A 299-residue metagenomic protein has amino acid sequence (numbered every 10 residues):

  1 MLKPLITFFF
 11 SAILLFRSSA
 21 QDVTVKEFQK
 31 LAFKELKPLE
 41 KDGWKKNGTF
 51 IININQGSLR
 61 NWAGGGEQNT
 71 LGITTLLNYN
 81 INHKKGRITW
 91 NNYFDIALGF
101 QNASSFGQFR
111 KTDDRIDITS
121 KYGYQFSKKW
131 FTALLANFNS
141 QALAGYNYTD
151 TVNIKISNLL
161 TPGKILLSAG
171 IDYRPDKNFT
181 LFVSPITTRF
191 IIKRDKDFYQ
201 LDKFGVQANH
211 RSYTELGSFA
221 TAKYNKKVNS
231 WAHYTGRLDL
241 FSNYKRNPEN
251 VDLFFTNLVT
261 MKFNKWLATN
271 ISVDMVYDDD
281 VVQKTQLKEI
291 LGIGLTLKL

Functional and structural regions predicted by a protein language model:
S18-T49: Sec-dependent signal peptide cleavage junction
G48-F50, N92, L134-A136, A169 (+4 more regions): Membrane-embedded beta-strand positions of outer-membrane beta-barrel proteins
I52-S58, K85-R87, I96-N102, F138-A144 (+5 more regions): Transmembrane beta-strands of outer-membrane beta-barrel pores
W62-E67, N102-Q108, T151-S157, G205-H210 (+2 more regions): Extracellular loop and loop/strand-boundary signature of outer-membrane beta-barrel proteins
Y79-H83, Y124, Y173, A222 (+4 more regions): Residue-level signature of outer-membrane beta-barrel architecture
I88-W90, K129-T132, N178-L181, W231-Y234 (+1 more regions): Repeated loop/turn-to-beta-strand initiation elements of outer-membrane beta-barrel proteins
F109-G217: Outer-membrane pore/translocation modules
L287-L299: Outer-membrane beta-barrel "beta-signal"
